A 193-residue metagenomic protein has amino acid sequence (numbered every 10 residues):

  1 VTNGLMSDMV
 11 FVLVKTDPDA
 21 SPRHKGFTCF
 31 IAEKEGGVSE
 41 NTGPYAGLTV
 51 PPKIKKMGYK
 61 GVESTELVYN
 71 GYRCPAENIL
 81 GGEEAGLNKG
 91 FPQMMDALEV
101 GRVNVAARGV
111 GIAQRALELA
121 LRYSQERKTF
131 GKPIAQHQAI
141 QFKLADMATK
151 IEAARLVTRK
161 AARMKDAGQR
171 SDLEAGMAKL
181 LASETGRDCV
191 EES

Functional and structural regions predicted by a protein language model:
V1-G4, Y59, V100-G101: Glycine-rich phosphate/pyrophosphate-binding beta-alpha loops
V1-L48: A short core secondary-structure module
V38-G71: Flexible, small-/acidic-enriched active-site or ligand-binding loops
E40-G43, N78-E84: Cytochrome P450 core scaffold surrounding the K-helix E-X-X-R motif and the conserved "meander" helix-loop region
K56, L80-G82, G131-K132: Short beta-strand/turn micro-motifs at beta-sheet edges
G58, E83-K89: Short, surface-exposed loop/turn microsegments at beta-strand edges and helix-strand junctions
E66-G71, L87-S193: Alpha-helical interface subdomain recognition
